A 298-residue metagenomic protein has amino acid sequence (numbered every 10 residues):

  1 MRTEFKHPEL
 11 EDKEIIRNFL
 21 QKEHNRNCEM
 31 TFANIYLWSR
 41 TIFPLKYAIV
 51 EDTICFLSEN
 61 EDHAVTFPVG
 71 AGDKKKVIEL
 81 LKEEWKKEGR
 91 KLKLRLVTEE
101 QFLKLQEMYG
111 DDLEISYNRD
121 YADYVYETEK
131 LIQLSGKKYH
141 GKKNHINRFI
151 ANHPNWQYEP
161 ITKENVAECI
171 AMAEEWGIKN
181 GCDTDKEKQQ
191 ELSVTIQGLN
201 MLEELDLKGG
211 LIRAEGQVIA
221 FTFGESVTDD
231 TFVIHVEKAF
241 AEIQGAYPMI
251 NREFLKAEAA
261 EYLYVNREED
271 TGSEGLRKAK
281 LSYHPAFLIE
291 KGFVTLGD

Functional and structural regions predicted by a protein language model:
M1-I49: Amide-forming acyltransferase catalytic core, primarily the GNAT-like/NAT-type and related acyltransferase folds
I16, F149, K280: A residue-level signal for conserved active-site and pocket-lining positions in enzyme catalytic cores
C28-Q101, R213-I243: Conserved donor-binding loop and adjoining core beta-sheet/short helix segment in diverse acyl/aminoacyl transferases
K93, E159, Y264-R267: Short catalytic-loop micro-motif centered on adjacent basic/acidic residues
Q101-I115, N144, G272-L288: Conserved active-site alpha-helix within GNAT-family acetyltransferase domains
G110-K186: Acyltransferase donor/substrate-recognition loop-hinge adjacent to the catalytic core
E164, E168-Q217: Short, conserved active-site entrance elements at the starts or edges of catalytic domains
K208-G297: Aromatic (often tryptophan-rich) hydrophobic motifs at membrane interfaces
